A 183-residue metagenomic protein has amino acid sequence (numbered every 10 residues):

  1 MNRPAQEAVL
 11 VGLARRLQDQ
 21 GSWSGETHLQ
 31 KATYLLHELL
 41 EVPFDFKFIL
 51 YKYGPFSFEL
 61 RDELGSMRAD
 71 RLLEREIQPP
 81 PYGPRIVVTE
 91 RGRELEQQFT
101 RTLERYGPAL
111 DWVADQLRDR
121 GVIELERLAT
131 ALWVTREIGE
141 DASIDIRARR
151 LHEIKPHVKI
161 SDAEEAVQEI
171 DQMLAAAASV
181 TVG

Functional and structural regions predicted by a protein language model:
M1-G183: Domain-edge interaction signal
